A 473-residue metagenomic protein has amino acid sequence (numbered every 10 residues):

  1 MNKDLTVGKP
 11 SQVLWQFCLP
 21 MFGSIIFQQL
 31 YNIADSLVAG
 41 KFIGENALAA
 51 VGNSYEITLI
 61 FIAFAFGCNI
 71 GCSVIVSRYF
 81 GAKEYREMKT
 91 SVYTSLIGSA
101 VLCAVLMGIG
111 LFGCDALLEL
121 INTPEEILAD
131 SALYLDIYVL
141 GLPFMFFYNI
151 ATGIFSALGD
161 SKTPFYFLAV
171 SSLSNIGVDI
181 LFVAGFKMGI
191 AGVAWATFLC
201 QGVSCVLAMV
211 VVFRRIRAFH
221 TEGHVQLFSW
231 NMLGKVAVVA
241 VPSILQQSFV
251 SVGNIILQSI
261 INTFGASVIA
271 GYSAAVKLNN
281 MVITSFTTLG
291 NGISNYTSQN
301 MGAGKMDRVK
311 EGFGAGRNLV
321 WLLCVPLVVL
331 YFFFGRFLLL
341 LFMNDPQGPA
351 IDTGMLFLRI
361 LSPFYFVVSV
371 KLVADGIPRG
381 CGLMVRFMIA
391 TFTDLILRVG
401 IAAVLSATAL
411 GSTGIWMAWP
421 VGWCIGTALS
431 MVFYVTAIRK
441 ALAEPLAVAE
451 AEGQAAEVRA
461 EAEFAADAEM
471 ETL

Functional and structural regions predicted by a protein language model:
M1-C18, V76-G141, G185-V241, T297-F364 (+1 more regions): Short alpha-helical transmembrane segments in multi-pass integral membrane proteins
S11-L30, A34, I57-F64, L140 (+7 more regions): Residue-level signal for short hydrophobic patches within transmembrane helices of multi-pass membrane transporters
Q16-D35, I137, Y148, S171 (+4 more regions): Transmembrane helical elements of multi-pass membrane transporters/channels
L30-A49, L118-E125, L181-M188, S248-K277 (+4 more regions): Helix-terminus/linker motif at the lipid-water interface of multi-pass membrane proteins
A39-L59, E125-D130, I190-A191, M232-V239 (+5 more regions): Interfacial/gating helices of multi-pass transporter permease domains
L48-G108, M145-P164, G271-G335, V368-A390: Small-residue-rich hydrophobic transmembrane alpha-helices
I60-A63, N175-I180, S204-M209, M281-T284 (+3 more regions): Hydrophobic transmembrane alpha-helices of multi-pass small-molecule transporters
N69, Y138-S156, P164-N175, V193-V206 (+4 more regions): Short runs within selected transmembrane alpha-helices of multi-pass transporters and secretion channels
